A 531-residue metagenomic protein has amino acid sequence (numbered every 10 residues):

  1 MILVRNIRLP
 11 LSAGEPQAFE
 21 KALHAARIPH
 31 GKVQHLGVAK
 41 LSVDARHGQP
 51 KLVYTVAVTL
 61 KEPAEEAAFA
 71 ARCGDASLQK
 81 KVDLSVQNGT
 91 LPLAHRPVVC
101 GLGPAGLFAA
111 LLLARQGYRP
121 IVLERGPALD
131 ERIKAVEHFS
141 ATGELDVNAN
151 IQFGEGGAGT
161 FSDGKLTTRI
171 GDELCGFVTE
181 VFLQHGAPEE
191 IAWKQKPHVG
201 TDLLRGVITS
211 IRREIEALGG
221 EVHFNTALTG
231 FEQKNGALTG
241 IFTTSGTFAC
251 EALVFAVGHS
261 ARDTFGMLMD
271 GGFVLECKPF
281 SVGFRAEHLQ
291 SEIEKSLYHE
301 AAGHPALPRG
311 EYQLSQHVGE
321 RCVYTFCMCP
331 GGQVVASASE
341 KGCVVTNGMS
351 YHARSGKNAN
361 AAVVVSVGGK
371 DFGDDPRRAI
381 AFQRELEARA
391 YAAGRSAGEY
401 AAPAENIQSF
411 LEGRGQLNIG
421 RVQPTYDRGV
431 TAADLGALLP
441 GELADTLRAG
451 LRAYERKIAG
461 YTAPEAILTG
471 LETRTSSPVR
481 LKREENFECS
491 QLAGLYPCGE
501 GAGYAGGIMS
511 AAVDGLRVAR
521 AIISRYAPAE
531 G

Functional and structural regions predicted by a protein language model:
M1-P50, V56-H185, E189-G531: Residues forming the flavin
